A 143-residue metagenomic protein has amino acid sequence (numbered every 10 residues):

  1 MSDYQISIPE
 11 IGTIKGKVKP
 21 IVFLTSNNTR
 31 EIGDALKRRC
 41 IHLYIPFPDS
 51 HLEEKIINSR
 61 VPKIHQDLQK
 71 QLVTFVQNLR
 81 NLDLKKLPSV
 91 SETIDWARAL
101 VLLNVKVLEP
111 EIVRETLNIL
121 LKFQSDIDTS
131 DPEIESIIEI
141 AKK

Functional and structural regions predicted by a protein language model:
M1-K143: C-terminal regulatory/interaction module of P-loop NTP-utilizing enzymes
